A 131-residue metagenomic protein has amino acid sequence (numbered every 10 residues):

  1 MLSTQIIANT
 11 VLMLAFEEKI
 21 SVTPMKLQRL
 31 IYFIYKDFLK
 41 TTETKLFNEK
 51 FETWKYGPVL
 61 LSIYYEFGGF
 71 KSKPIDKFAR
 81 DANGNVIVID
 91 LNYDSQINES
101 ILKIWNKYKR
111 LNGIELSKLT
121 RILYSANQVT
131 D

Functional and structural regions predicted by a protein language model:
M1-D131: Domain-edge interaction signal
